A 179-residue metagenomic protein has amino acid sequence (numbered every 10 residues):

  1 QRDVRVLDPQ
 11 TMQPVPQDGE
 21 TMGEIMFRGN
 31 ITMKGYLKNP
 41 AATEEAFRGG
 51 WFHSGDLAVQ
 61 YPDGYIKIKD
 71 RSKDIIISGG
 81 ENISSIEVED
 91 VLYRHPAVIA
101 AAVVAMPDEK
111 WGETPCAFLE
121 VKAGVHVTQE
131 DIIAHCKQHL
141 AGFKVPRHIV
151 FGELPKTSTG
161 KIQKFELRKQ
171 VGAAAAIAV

Functional and structural regions predicted by a protein language model:
Q1-D3, T11-G23, T32-K34, R48-G49 (+1 more regions): Conserved ATP-binding loop and adjacent catalytic segment of the adenylate-forming AMP-binding
V4, G23, G29, K34-G35 (+4 more regions): AMP-binding/adenylate-forming catalytic core of the ANL superfamily
R5, I149-G152: General small-molecule cofactor/ligand-binding pocket signal
D8-T11, N39-A42: Active-site loops of AMP-binding adenylate-forming
P9-Q13, K110-W111: Short, solvent-exposed loop/turn segments that connect beta-strands within catalytic domains and beta-strand-rich
L37-P40, F47: Short, flexible helix/strand-to-coil boundary loops that buttress conserved ligand/catalytic motifs in alpha/beta
E130, A134, A174-A175, V179: N-lobe entry segment of adenylate-forming
